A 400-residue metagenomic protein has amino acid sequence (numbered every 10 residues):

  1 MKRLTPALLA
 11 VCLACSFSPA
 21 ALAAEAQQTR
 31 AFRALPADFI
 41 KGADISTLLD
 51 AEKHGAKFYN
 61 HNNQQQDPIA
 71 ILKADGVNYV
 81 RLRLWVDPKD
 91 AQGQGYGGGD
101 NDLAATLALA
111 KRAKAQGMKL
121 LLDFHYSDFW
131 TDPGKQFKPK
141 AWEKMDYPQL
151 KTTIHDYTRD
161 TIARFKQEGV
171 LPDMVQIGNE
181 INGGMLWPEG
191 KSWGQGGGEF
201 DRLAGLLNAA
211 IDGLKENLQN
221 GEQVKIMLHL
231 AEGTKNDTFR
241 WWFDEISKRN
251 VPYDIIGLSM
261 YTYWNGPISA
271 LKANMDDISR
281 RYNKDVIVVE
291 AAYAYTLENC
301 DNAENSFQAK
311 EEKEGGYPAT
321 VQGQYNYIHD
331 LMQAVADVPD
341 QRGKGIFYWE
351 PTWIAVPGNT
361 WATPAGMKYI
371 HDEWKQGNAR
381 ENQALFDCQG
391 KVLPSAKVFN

Functional and structural regions predicted by a protein language model:
L8-S16: Bacterial N-terminal signal peptides
A24-V77: N-terminal carbohydrate-binding accessory modules
A31, A56, A273, D277-R280 (+3 more regions): Aromatic-rich peripheral "rim/lid" segments of glycoside hydrolase catalytic domains that contact and position glycan
A43, L72, D123, V175 (+3 more regions): Conserved, mostly hydrophobic/aromatic
I45-L48, W85-D87, H125-F129, I177-N182 (+4 more regions): Active-site beta-loop-alpha junctions enriched in small/polar residues
A51-E52, A56-N63, P88-Q92, Y96-A104 (+5 more regions): Acidic-and-aromatic substrate-binding clefts and catalytic sites of carbohydrate-active enzymes
N62, Q66-I69, D201, K215-K225 (+2 more regions): Glycoside hydrolase catalytic-domain groove-lining segments
I71-I226, A231: Substrate-binding cleft and catalytic face of glycoside hydrolase catalytic domains, especially the flexible beta-alpha
